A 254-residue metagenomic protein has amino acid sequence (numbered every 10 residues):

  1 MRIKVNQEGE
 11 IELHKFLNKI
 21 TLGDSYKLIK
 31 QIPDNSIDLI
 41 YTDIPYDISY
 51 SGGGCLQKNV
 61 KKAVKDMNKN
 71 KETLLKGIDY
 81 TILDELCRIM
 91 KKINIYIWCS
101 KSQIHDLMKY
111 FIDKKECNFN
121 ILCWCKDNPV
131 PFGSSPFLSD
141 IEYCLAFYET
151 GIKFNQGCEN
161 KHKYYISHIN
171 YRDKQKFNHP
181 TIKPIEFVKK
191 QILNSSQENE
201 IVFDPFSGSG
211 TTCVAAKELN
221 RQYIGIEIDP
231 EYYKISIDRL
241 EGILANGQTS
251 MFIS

Functional and structural regions predicted by a protein language model:
M1-I44, S49-S51, K161, G247-S254: SAM-dependent nucleic-acid methyltransferase catalytic core
T21, Y96-I97, P205, G225: Conserved SAM-binding loop
G23, K69-Y80, N178-E186: Conserved phosphate-coordination/catalytic loops
L28, T81-I82, F187-Q191: Well-ordered alpha-helical segments embedded in enzymatic catalytic cores
Q31-P33, C87-I89, Q191-Q197: Glycine-rich helix-loop-beta junction characteristic of Rossmann-like nucleotide cofactor-binding loops
I37-N94, L219: SAM-dependent methyltransferase catalytic-core segment centered on the flexible catalytic loop and adjoining short
Y50-K61, Y110-S254: Class I S-adenosyl-L-methionine
E72-D127: Conserved Class I SAM-dependent methyltransferase catalytic core
